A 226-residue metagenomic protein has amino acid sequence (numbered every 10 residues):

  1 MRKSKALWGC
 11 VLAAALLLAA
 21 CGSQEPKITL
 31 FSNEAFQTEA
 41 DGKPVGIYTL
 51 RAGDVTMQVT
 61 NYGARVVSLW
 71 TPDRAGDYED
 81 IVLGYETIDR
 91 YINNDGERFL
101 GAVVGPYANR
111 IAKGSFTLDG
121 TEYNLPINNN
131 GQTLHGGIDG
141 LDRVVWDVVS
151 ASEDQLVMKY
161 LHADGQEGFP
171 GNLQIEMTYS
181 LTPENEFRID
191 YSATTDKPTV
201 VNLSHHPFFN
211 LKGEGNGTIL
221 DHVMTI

Functional and structural regions predicted by a protein language model:
M1-C10: Bacterial N-terminal signal peptides that target proteins for export
C10-A13, L211: Intrinsically disordered, low-complexity segments enriched in polar/charged small residues
A14-A15, A151: Residue-level signal for mature regions of secreted extracellular proteins and peptides
L18-A20: C-terminal motif of bacterial Sec signal peptides marking the signal peptidase cleavage site
G22-I226: An exposed, glycine/acidic-rich loop-and-rim segment of catalytic or binding clefts
